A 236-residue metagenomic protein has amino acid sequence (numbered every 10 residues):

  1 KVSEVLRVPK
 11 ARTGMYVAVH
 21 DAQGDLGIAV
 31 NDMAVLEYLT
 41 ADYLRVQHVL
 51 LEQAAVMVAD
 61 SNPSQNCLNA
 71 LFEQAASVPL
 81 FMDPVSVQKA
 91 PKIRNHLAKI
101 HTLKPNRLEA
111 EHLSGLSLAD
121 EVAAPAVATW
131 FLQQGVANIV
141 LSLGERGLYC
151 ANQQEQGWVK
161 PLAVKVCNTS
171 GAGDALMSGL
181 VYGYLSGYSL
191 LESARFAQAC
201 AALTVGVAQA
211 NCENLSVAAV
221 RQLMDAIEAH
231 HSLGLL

Functional and structural regions predicted by a protein language model:
K1-A55, V220-L236: Conserved N-terminal subdomain of the carbohydrate kinase-like
V2, A54, L97-I100, V136: Core-facing hydrophobic residues within beta-strands of well-ordered domains
S3-T13, D83-S86, V140-L143: Beta-strand->loop->alpha-helix junctions that form or flank phosphate-binding loops in nucleotide-handling enzymes
V19-D21, N62, G135: Conserved functional loop/turn residues at catalytic and ligand-binding sites
A29, L113-G115, T204, L223: Residues that scaffold the ATP/ADP-binding catalytic core of kinase and kinase-like folds
A34-Y38, Q65, Q88-A90, H112 (+2 more regions): Short, small-residue-enriched loops and turns at beta-alpha junctions that line or gate enzyme active sites
V56-A126, R146-L148: Conserved beta-alpha-beta core of the PfkB/ribokinase-like small-molecule kinase fold
K89-A90, N95, E121-L236: Conserved phosphate-binding/catalytic region of the ribokinase-like
